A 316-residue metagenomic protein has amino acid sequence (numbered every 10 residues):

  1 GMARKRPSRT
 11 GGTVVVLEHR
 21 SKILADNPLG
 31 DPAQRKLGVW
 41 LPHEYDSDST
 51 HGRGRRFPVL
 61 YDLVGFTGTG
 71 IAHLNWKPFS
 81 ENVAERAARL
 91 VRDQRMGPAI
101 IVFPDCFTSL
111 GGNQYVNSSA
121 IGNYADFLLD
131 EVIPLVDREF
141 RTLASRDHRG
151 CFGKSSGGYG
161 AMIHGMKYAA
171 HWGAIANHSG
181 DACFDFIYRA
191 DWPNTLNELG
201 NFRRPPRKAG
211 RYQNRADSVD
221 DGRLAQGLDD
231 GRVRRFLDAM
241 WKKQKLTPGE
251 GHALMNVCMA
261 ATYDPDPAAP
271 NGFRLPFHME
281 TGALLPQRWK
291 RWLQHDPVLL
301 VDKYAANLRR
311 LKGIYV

Functional and structural regions predicted by a protein language model:
G1-Y315: Non-catalytic cap/lid and distal C-terminal segments of serine-dependent acyl enzymes
